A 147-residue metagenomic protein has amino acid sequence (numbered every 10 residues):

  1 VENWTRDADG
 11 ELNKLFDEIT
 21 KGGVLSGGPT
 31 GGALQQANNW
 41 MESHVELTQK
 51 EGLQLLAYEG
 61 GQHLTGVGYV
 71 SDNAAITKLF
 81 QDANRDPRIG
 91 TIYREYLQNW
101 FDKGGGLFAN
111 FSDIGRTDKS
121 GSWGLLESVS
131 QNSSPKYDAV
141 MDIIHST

Functional and structural regions predicted by a protein language model:
V1, V24, V45, V67-V70 (+2 more regions): Extended aliphatic helical segments
V1-E2, Y58-G61, F111-I114: Active-site-proximal beta-strand/loop segments in catalytic clefts of secreted hydrolases
V1-L55: Noncatalytic carbohydrate-binding groove/subsite architecture in carbohydrate-active enzymes
T5-G10, V67-Y69, S120-G121: Short conserved micro-motifs at the rims of enzyme active sites and ligand-binding pockets
G31-K103: Extended, compositionally biased non-globular segments
V70-T147: Aromatic-rich peripheral "rim/lid" segments of glycoside hydrolase catalytic domains that contact and position glycan
